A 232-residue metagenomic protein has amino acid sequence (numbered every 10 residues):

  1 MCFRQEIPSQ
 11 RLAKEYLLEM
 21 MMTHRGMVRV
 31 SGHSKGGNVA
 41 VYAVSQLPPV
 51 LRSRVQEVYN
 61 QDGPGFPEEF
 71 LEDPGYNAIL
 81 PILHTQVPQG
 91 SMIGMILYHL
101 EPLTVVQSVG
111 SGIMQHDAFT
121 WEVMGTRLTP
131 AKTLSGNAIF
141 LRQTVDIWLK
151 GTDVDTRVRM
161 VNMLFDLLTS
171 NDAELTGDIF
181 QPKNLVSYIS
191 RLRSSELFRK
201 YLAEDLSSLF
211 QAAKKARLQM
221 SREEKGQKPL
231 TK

Functional and structural regions predicted by a protein language model:
M1-M27, S45-K232: Alpha/beta hydrolase fold serine-hydrolase catalytic domain that processes acyl esters and thioesters
G32-G36, A40: Gly/Ala-rich beta-loop-alpha elbow adjacent to hydrolase catalytic centers
